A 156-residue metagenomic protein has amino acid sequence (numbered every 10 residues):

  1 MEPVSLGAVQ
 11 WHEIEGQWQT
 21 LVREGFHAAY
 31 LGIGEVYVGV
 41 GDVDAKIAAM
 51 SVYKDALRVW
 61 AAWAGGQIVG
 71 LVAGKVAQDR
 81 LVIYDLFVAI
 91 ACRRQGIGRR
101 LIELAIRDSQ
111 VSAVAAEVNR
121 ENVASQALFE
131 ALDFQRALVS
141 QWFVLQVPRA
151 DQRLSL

Functional and structural regions predicted by a protein language model:
M1-T20, E24, A28, V147-L156: Conserved N-terminal entry element of GNAT/NAT acetyltransferase domains
E13-Y84, A89, I102, V139: Acetyl-CoA-dependent GNAT
E24-A29, D108, L128, L132: Alpha-helical interaction/dimerization surfaces of two-component signaling modules
D85-R93, V118-N119: A short, internal acetyl-CoA/4′-phosphopantetheine-binding micro-motif in the GNAT/acyltransferase core
C92, G96-L104: Conserved acetyl-CoA pyrophosphate-binding loop and the N-cap/start of the following alpha-helix in GNAT-like
R99, R120-V139: Conserved active-site alpha-helix within GNAT-family acetyltransferase domains
S109-R120: Conserved GNAT acetyl-CoA-binding A-motif
W142-Q146: Minor-groove-contacting beta-hairpin "wing" of winged helix-turn-helix DNA-binding domains
